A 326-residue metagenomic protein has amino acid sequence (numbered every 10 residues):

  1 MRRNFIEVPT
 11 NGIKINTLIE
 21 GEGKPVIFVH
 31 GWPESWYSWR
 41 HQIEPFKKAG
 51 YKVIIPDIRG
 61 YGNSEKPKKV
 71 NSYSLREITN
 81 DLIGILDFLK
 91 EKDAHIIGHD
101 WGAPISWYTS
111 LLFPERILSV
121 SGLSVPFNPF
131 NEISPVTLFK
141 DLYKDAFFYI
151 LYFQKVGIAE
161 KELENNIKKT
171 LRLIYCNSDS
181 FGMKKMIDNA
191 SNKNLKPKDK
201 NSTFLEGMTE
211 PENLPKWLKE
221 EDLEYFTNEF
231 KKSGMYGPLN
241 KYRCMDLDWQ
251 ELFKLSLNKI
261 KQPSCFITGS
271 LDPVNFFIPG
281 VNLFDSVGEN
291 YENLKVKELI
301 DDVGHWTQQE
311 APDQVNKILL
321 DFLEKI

Functional and structural regions predicted by a protein language model:
M1-R3, I15, Y61-I97, W101-K295: Flexible "cap/lid" subdomain of the alpha/beta-hydrolase fold that forms the substrate-access gate
R3-E7, V53-I55, V296-L299: Conserved beta-strand scaffold positions in the cores of enzyme catalytic domains, especially in NTP/NDP-utilizing
T10-I19: A short loop-to-beta-strand scaffold at the N-terminal edge of the catalytic core in hydrolase folds
L18-E65: Conserved HGGG/HGGXW glycine-rich cap/lid loop of the alpha/beta-hydrolase fold
G21, L89-K92, I326: Glycine-rich phosphate-binding loop signature in dinucleotide/nucleotide-binding domains
G31, S74, D100, E310-A311: Active-site helix-initiating loop/hinge in glycosyltransferases
I58, V125, D302: Active-site loop/turn elements of alpha/beta-hydrolase fold enzymes, especially the short glycine-/histidine-rich
E292-I326: Catalytic active-site module of serine/aspartate enzymes centered on a nucleophile-bearing elbow/loop
